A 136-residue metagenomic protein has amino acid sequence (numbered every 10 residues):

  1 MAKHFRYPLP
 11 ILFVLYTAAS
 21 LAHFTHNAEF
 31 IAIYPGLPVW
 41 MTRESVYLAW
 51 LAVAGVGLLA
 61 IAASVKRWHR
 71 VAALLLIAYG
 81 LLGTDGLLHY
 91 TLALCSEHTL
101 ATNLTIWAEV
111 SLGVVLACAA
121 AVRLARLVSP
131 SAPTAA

Functional and structural regions predicted by a protein language model:
A2-Y16, W68-I77: Interfacial segments of alpha-helical transmembrane regions
F5-I11, V110-A136: Membrane-water interface at the C-terminal end of transmembrane alpha helices
L12-M41: Hydrophobic transmembrane helix segments
Y16-T25, I77-H89: Aromatic-anchored segments of alpha-helical transmembrane domains
P35-S45, C95-E109: Non-cytosolic membrane-interface motifs at loop->transmembrane helix junctions
W40-V56: Interfacial helix-start motif at the membrane-water boundary
L51-W68: Canonical alpha-helical transmembrane segments
V65-A72, T84-T105: Membrane-helix boundary connector in multi-pass membrane proteins
